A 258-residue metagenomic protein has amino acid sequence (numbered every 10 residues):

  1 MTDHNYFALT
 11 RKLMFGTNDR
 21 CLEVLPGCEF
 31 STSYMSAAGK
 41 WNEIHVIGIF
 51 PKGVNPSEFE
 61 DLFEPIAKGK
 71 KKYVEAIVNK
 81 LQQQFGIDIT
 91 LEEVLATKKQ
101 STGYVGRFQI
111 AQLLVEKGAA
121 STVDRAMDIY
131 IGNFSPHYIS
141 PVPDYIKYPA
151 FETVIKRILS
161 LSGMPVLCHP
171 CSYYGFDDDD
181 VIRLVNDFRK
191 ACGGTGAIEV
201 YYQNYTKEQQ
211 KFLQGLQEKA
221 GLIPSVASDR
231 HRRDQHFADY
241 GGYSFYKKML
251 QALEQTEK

Functional and structural regions predicted by a protein language model:
M1-V105, I198-A220, P224-F237, G242-Y243: A metal-dependent hydrolase metal-coordination microenvironment
A67-L222: Domain-core and long-helix interface of multi-subunit machines
R183-V200, Y240-K258: Structural recognition of alpha->loop->beta junctions
